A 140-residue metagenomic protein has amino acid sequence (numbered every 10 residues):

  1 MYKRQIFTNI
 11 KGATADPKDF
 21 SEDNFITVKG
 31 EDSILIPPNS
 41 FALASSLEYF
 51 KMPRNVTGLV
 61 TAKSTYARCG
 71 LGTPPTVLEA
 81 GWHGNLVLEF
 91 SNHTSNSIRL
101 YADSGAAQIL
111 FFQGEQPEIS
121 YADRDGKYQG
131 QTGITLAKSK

Functional and structural regions predicted by a protein language model:
K3-K140: DUTPase catalytic domain/fold
